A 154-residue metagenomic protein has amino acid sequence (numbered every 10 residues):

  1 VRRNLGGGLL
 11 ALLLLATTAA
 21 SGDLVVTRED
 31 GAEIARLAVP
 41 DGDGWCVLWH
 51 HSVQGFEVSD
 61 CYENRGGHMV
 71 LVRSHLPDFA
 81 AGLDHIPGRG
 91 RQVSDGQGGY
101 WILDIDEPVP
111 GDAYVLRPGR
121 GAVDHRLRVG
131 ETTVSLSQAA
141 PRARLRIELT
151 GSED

Functional and structural regions predicted by a protein language model:
V1-G6: Bacterial N-terminal signal peptides that target proteins for export
G8-A16: Bacterial N-terminal signal peptides
A19-G22: Boundary at the C-terminal end of the N-terminal hydrophobic targeting segment
L24-H85: N-terminal secretory signal peptides
E63, M69-V72, G82-D154: Mature, soluble, non-transmembrane domains
